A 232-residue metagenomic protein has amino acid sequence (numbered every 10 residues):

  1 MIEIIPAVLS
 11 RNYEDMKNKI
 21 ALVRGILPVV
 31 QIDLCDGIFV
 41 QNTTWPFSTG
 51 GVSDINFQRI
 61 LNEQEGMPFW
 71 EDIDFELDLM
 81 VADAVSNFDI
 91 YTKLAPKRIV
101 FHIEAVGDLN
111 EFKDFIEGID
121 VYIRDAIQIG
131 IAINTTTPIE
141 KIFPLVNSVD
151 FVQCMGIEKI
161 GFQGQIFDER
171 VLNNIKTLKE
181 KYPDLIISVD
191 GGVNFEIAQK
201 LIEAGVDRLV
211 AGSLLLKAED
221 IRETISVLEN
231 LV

Functional and structural regions predicted by a protein language model:
I2-V8, V30-I32, I73-L79, I99-F101 (+4 more regions): Hydrophobic faces of well-ordered beta-strands that scaffold small-molecule active sites in alpha/beta enzyme cores
M16-V23, V85-K93, T136-S148, V193-L209: Catalytic cores of alpha/beta
V23, I32-D33, Y91, V152 (+5 more regions): Conserved, mostly hydrophobic/aromatic
G25-L27, W70, L94, R124 (+1 more regions): Structural motif
V40-T49, T135, K141-K176, E180-Y182 (+1 more regions): Glycine/Thr-rich beta-alpha phosphate-binding loop at enzyme active sites
P46-L77, F115-T135, R170-V193, V227-V232: Alpha-helix-loop-beta-strand connector modules within alpha/beta enzyme cores
S86-E140: Hydrophobic, well-structured mid-protein blocks that either form specific transmembrane helices
I99-D108, Q153-G164, A204-I225: Glycine-rich phosphate-binding active-site loops on the catalytic face of alpha/beta enzymes
